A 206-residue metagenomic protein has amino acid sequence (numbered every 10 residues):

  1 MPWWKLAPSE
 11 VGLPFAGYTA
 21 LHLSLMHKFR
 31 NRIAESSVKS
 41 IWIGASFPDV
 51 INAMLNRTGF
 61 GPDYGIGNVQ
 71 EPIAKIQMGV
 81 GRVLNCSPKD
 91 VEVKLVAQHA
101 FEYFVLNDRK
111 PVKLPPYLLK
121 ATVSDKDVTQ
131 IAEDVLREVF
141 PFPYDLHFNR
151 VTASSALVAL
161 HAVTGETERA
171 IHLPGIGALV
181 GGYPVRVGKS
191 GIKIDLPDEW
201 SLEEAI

Functional and structural regions predicted by a protein language model:
M1-L6, D49, F142-D145: Short N-terminal secondary-structure initiator segments
M1-R30: Rossmann-like NAD(P)-binding element
P2-V11, L55, E199-I206: General structural signal for secondary-structure boundaries
W3-P8, I51-R57, T129-L136: Short amphipathic alpha-helical segments, especially helix-boundary/capping motifs
E10-G12, G59-P62, R137-E138: Glycine/charged-rich beta-loop-alpha catalytic/anionic-binding loops adjacent to active sites
G12-L21, P62-G67, L146: Flexible, glycine/proline-enriched loop segments at strand-loop-helix junctions that form or flank small-ligand binding
H27-A34, V38-L119, N149-R150: Rossmann-like dinucleotide-binding core of oxidoreductases
N85-I206: Long, compositionally biased stretches enriched for glycine and/or charged residues
